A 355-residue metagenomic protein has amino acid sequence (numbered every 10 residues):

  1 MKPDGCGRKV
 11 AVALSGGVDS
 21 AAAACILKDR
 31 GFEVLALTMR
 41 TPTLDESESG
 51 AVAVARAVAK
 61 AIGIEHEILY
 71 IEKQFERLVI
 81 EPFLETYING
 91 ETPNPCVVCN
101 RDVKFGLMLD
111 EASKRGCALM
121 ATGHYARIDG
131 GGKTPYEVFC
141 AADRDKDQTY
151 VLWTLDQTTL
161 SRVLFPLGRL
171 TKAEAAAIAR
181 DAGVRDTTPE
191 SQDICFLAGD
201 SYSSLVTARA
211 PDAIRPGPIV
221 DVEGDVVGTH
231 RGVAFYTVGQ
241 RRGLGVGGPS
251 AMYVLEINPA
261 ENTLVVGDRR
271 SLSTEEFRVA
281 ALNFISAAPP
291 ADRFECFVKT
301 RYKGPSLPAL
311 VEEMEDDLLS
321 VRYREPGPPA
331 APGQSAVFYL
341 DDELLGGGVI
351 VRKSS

Functional and structural regions predicted by a protein language model:
M1-W153, L164, K172-R180: ATP-dependent adenylation/nucleotidyltransferase module used to activate substrates
G7, A121-I128, E137-S355: AMP-forming adenylation/ATP pyrophosphatase catalytic core
